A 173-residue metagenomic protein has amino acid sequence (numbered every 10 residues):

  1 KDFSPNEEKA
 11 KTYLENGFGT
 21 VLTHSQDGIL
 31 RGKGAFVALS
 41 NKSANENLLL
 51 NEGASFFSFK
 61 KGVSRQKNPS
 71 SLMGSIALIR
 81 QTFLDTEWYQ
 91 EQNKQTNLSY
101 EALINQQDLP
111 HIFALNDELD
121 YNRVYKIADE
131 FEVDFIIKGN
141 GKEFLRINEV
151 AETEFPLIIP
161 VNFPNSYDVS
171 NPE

Functional and structural regions predicted by a protein language model:
K1, S43, E154-I159: Active-site gating loops and adjacent loop-to-helix segments of metal-dependent hydrolytic enzymes
K1-K11: Aromatic/His-enriched, Gly/Pro-containing loop or helix-boundary segments that lie immediately adjacent to catalytic
L14-F135, E143: Polyanionic/metal-chelating signatures
F131, T153-E154: Short, structured coil segments at secondary-structure junctions
I136-G141, I158-P160: Short internal beta-strands
K142-E152, P172: Active-site-adjacent beta->alpha loops and helix N-cap segments on the catalytic face of soluble alpha/beta enzymes
P156-E173: His/Asp/Glu-enriched, well-ordered alpha-helical/loop segment that forms or immediately abuts the divalent-metal
